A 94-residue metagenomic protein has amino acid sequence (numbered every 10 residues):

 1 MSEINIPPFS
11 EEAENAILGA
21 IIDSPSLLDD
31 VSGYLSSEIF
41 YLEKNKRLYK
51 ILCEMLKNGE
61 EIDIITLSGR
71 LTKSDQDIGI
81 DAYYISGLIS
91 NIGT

Functional and structural regions predicted by a protein language model:
M1-T94: Noncatalytic partner-interaction/assembly domains of nucleic-acid and motor enzyme complexes, especially the accessory
